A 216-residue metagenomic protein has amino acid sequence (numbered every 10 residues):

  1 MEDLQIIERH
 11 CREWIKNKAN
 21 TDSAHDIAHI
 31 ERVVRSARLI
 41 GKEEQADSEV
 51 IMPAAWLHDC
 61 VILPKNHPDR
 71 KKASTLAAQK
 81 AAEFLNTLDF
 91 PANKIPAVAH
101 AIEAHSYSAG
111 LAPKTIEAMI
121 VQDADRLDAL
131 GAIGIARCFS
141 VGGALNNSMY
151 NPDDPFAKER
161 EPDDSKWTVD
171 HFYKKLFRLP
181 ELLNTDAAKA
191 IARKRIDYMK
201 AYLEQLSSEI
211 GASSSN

Functional and structural regions predicted by a protein language model:
E2, K18-Q45, L57, G110-N216: Divalent metal-dependent phosphate-bond-processing catalytic cores, especially two-metal-ion Mg2+/Mn2+ enzymes that act
I6, H10, M52-A55, A97 (+2 more regions): Generic alpha-helical secondary structure signal
I7-T21: Generic N-terminal amphipathic, Lys/Arg-enriched alpha-helix
I15, A19, G41, C60-P68 (+4 more regions): Short amphipathic alpha-helical interaction patches enriched in hydrophobic/aromatic residues with interspersed Lys/Arg
V33, A73-N86: An active-site-proximal "capping" alpha-helix that borders the catalytic cofactor pocket
S48-H67, A73, A77, V98-S106: His-Asp-centered metal-binding catalytic motifs of divalent-metal-dependent phosphohydrolases/nucleases
A81-M119: Hydrophobic, well-structured mid-protein blocks that either form specific transmembrane helices
